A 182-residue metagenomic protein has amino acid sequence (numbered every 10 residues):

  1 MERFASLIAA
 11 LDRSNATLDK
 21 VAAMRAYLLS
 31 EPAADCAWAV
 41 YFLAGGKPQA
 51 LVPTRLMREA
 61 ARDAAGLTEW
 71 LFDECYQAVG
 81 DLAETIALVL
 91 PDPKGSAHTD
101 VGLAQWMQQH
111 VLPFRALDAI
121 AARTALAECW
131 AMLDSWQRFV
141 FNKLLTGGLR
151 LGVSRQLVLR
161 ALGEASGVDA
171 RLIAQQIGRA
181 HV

Functional and structural regions predicted by a protein language model:
M1-H181: N-terminal nucleic-acid-engaging modules of covalent nucleotidyltransferase systems
